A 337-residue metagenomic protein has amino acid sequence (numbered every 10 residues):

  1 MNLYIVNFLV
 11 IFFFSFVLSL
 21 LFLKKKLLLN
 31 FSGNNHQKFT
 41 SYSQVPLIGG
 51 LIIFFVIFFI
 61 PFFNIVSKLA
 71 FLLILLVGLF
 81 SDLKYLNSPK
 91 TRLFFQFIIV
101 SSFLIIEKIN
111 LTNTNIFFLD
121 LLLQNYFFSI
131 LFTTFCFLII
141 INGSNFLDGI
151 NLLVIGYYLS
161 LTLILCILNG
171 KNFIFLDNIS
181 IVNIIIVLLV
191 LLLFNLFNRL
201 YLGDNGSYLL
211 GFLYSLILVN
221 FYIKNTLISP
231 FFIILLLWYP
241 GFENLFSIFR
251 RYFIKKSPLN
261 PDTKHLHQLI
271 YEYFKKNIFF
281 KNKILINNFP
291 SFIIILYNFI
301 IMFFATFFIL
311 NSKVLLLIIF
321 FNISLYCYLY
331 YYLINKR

Functional and structural regions predicted by a protein language model:
M1-G241: "…together with the soluble PPM/PP2C metallo-phosphatase catalytic core" -> "…together with the soluble PPM/PP2C
L20-P46, Y85, L245-I284: Cytosolic, membrane-interface loops and tails of multi-pass inner-membrane proteins
F58-P61, N287-L310: Alpha-helical transmembrane segments and their membrane-interface junctions in multi-pass membrane proteins
V77, I309-R337: Alpha-helical transmembrane segments and their immediate juxtamembrane interface regions
S88-R92, N125, G203, N282-I293 (+1 more regions): Membrane-interface starts of transmembrane alpha-helices
N225-I234, M302, N311-L317: Structural signal for the N-terminal portions of transmembrane helices and their immediately preceding loop/interface
F242-R250, I254, L329-R337: Membrane-helix cytosolic exit motif
Y273-N277, F299-T306, C327-Y331: Hydrophobic alpha-helical segments
